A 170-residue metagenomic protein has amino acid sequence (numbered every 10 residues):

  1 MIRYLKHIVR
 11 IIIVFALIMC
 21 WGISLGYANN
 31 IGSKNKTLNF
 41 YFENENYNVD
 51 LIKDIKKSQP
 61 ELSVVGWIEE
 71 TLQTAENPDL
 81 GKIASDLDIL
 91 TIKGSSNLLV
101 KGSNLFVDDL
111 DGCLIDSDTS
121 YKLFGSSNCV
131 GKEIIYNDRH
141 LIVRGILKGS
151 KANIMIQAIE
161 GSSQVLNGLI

Functional and structural regions predicted by a protein language model:
M1-L25: N-terminal Sec/SRP start-transfer signal
L25-P78: Membrane-proximal extracellular/periplasmic loop immediately following the first transmembrane helix
F40, C113-I115: Short hydrophobic beta-strand segments
N46-D50, I83, D108-D111, S150-I156: Solvent-exposed, non-transmembrane alpha-helical starts
I52, D116-S117: Generic structural marker for isolated residues within well-ordered, non-membrane alpha-helices of soluble domains
E69-D108: The feature marks short, hydrophobic/small-residue-biased sequence motifs that occur predominantly
I89, D111-G112, E133: A residue-level structural signature of the nucleotidyltransferase/glycosyltransferase Rossmann-like core
K93-K101, S117-I170: Mid-to-C-terminal secondary-structure elements that act as membrane-proximal/extracytoplasmic interface segments
